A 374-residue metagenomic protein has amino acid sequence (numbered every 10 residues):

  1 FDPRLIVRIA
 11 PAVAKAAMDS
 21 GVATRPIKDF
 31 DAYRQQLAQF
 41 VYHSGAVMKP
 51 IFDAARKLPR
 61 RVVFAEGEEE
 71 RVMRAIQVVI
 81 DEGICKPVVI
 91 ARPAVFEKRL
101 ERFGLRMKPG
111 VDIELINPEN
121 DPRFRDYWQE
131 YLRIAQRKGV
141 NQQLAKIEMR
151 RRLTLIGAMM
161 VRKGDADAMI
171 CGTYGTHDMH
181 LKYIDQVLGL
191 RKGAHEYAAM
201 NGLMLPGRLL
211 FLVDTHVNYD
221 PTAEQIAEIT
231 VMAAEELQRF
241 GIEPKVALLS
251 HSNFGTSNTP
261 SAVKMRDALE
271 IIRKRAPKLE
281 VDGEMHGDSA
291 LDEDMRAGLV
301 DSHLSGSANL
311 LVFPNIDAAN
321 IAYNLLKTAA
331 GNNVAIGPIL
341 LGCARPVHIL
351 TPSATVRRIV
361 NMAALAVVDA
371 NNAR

Functional and structural regions predicted by a protein language model:
F1-R34: Glycine-rich phosphate/adenylate-binding loop
G21-S305, N309-R374: Anion-binding alpha/beta catalytic cores of soluble intermediary-metabolism enzymes, centered on
